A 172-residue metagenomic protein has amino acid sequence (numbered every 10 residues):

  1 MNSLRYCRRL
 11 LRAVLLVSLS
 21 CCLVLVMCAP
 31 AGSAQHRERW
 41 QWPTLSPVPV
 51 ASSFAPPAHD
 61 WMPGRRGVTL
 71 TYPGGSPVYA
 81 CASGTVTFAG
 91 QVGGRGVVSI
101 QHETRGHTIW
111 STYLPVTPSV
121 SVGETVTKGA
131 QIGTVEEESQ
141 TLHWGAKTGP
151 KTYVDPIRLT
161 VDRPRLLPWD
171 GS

Functional and structural regions predicted by a protein language model:
N2-Y6, A34-S46, T71, P118-T127 (+1 more regions): Acidic, glycine-rich catalytic/binding loops that coordinate metals and/or anionic ligands
L4-V17: Bacterial N-terminal signal peptides that target proteins for export
V14-V26: Bacterial N-terminal signal peptides
V24-R37: C-terminal region of N-terminal signal peptides and the immediate post-cleavage residues of exported proteins
P49-C81: Short glycine/threonine/proline-enriched tight-turn/helix- or strand-capping micro-motif at secondary-structure
S53, A89-G90, V135: Residue-level recognition of beta-strand microenvironments
P77-V86, S119-V135: Short, well-structured beta-strand-loop connectors
C81-T117, L142-W144: Zn2+-dependent peptidoglycan hydrolase active-site motif and core
